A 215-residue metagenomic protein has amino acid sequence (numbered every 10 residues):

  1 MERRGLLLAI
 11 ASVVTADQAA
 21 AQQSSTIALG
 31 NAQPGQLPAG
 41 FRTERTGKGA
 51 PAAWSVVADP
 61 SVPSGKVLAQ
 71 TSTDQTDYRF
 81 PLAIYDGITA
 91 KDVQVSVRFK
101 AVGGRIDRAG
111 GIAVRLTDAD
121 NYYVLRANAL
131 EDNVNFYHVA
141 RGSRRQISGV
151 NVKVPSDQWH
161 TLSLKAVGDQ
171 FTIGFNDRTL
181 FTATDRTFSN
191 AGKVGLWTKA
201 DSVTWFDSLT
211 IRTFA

Functional and structural regions predicted by a protein language model:
M1-V13: N-terminal secretory signal peptides and thylakoid transit peptides that target proteins across membranes
Q22-T46: Extracellular carbohydrate-recognition regions
L29, V97, W159-V167, F171-I173: Short tryptophan-centered beta-strand motifs in secreted/extracellular beta-sheet-rich domains of glycan-recognition
L37-V67: Extracellular glycan-recognition surfaces and repeat-rich motifs
S72-N135: Secretory/extracellular carbohydrate-interaction modules and structurally similar beta-sandwich "look-alikes"
R141-T161: Short, aromatic/His-centered strand-loop micro-motif at the edge of beta-sheets
N176-K193: Short, solvent-exposed beta-strand-to-loop segments that form ligand-recognition rims of beta-rich domains
A191-A215: Ligand-recognition surfaces built from glycine- and aromatic
